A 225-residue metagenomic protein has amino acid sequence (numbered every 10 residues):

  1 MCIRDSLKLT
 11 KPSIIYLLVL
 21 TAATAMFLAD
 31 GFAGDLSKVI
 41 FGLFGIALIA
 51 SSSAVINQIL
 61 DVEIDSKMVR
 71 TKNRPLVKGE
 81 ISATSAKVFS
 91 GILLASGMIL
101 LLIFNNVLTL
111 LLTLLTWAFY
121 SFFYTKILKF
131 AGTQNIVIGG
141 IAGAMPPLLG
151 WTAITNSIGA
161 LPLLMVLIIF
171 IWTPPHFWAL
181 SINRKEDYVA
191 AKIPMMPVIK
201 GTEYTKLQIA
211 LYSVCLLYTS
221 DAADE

Functional and structural regions predicted by a protein language model:
M1-I3, Y218-E225: Conserved small/polar residues in nucleotide/adenosyl-binding loops
R4-I14, L76-A86, F123-A142, M195-L207: Interhelical loop and helix-boundary elements at the membrane-water interface of polytopic inner-membrane proteins
K11-A25: The first (N-terminal) embedded transmembrane alpha-helix
T21, L28, F32-I59, L111 (+3 more regions): Membrane-embedded alpha-helical segments that form the functional core of polytopic membrane enzymes, especially those
F27-F41, I99-T109, P147-L167, S220: Helix-coil boundary and interhelical linker segments in multi-pass alpha-helical membrane proteins
L60-K78, W178-E203: Cytosolic, membrane-interface loops and tails of multi-pass inner-membrane proteins
R70-L111, T202-S220: Multi-pass membrane catalytic core of lipid/isoprenoid biosynthesis enzymes
A83-A153: Intramembrane alpha-helical segments
